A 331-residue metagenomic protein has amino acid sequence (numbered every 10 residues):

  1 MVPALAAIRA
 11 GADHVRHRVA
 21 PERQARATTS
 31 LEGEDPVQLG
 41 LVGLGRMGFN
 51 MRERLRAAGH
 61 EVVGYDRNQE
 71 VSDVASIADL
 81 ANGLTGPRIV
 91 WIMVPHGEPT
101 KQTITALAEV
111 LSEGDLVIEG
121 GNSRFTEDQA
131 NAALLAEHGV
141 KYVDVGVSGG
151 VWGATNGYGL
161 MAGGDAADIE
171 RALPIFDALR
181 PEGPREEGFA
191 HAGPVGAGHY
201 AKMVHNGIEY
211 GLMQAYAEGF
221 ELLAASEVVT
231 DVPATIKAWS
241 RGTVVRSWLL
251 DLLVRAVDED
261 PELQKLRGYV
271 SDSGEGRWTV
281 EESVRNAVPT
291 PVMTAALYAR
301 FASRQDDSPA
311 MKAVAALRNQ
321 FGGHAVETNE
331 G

Functional and structural regions predicted by a protein language model:
A4-A12, A20: Short linear motifs in low-complexity or flexible loops
I8, H17, L31-R88, V151-A154 (+1 more regions): NAD(P)+-binding Rossmann beta1-loop-alpha1 motif at the extreme N-terminus of oxidoreductases
H14-H17, Q24: Low-complexity, intrinsically disordered or signal/transmembrane-proximal segments
A58, H138, N286: Conserved dinucleotide-binding and phosphotransfer motif residues
V62, Y142-V143, T290: Hydrophobic beta-strand scaffold residues
R67-N68, V74-Q129, A136, A154-G164: Rossmann-like NAD(P)-binding element
K101-T103, I118, R124-L223: Rossmann-fold dinucleotide-binding core
M161, R171, P184-R185, F189 (+1 more regions): Helical "substrate-binding/catalytic lid" subdomain of Rossmann-like NAD(P)-dependent dehydrogenases/reductases
